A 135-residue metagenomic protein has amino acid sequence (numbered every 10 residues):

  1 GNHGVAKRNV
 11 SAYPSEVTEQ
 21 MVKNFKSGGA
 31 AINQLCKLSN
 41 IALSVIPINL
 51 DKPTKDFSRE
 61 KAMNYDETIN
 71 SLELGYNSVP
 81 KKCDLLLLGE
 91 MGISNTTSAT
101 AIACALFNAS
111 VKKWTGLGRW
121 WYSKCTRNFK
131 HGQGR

Functional and structural regions predicted by a protein language model:
G1-R135: N-terminal loops that bind phosphate or other acidic moieties and the adjacent beta-alpha structural core
